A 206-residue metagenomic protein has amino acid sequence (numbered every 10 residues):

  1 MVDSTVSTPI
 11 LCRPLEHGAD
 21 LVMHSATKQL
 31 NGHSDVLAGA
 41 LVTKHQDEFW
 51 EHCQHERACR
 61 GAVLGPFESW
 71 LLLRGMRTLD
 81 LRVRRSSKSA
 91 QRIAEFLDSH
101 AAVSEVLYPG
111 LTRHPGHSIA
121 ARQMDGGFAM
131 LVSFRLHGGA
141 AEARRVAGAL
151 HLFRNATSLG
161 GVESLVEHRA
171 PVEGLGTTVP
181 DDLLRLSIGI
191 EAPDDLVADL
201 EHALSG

Functional and structural regions predicted by a protein language model:
M1-A102, L107: Conserved PLP-enzyme active-site core in the AAT-like
A26, G110, L159: Short secondary-structure boundary segments
V36, F128-M130, G160-V162, P180-D182: A generic structural signal for well-ordered coil/turn residues at beta-strand boundaries that shape enzyme active-site
G39-L41, V132, V166: Well-ordered beta-strand positions enriched in small/hydrophobic/aromatic, beta-favoring residues
R60, A149-G160, A203-G206: A common structural junction motif
L72-L81, A129-H137, L184-G189: Short, well-ordered beta-strand elements within core beta-sheets of diverse protein domains
R82, G148, S164-G206: PLP-dependent enzyme catalytic core of the Aspartate aminotransferase-like
Q91-H151, A170-T178: Conserved small-domain helix->loop->beta segment predominantly found in fold-type I
